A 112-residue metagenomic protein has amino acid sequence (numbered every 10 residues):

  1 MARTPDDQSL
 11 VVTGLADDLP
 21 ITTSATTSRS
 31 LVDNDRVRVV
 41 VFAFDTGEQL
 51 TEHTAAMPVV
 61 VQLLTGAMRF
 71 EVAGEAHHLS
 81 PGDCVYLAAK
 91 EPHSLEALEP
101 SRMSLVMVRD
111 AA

Functional and structural regions predicted by a protein language model:
M1-R36, A73: A short, N-terminal "cap"/entry segment at the start of jelly-roll beta-barrel domains of the cupin/DSBH fold
A25, R38-A55: Conserved short histidine dyad/triad with adjacent acidic residue
R36-V37, D45-E48, T65-A67, D110-A112: Short, charged/polar surface micro-motifs in flexible loops or helix N-caps
M57-A73: Glycine- and acidic-residue-biased ligand/ion/polar-headgroup-sensing regions
L64-T65, S80-P81, E99: A cytosolic small-molecule/anion-sensing beta-strand core signal
A67-R69, A76, P92, R102: Structural motif
A73-A89: Short acidic-glycine-tyrosine-enriched beta hairpin
A89-A112: Ligand-binding loop in jelly-roll beta-barrel domains
